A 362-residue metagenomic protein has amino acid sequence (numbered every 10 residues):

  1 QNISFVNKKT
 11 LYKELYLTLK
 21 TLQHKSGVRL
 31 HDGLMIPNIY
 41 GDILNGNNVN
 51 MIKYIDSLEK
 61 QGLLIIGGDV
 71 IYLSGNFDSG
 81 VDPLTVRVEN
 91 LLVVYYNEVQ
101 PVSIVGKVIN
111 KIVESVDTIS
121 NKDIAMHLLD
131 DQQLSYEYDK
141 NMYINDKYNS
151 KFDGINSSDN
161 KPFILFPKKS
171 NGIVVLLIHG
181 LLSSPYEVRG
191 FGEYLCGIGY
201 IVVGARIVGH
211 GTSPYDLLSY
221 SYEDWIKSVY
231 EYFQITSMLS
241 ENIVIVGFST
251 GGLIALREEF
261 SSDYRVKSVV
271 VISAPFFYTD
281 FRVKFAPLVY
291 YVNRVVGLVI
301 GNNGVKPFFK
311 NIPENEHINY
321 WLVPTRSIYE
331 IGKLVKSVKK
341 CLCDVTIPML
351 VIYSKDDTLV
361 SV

Functional and structural regions predicted by a protein language model:
Q1-K151: Membrane-interfacial terminal anchoring regions of lipid-handling membrane enzymes
D153-T212: Short, surface-exposed "cap/lid" segments of acyl-processing enzymes
N160, P324-C341, I347: Active-site nucleophile elbow and catalytic-triad environment of alpha/beta-hydrolase enzymes
S213-L239, V244: Catalytic nucleophile-loop/oxyanion-hole region of alpha/beta-hydrolase and closely related hydrolase-like folds
G247-G251, A255: Gly/Ala-rich beta-loop-alpha elbow adjacent to hydrolase catalytic centers
V270-F281: Active-site nucleophile loop of the alpha/beta-hydrolase fold
V345, V351-Y353, D357: Short beta-strand/loop motif that positions the catalytic acidic residue of the alpha/beta-hydrolase fold
T358-V362: Conserved alpha/beta-hydrolase "acid-adjacent" motif
